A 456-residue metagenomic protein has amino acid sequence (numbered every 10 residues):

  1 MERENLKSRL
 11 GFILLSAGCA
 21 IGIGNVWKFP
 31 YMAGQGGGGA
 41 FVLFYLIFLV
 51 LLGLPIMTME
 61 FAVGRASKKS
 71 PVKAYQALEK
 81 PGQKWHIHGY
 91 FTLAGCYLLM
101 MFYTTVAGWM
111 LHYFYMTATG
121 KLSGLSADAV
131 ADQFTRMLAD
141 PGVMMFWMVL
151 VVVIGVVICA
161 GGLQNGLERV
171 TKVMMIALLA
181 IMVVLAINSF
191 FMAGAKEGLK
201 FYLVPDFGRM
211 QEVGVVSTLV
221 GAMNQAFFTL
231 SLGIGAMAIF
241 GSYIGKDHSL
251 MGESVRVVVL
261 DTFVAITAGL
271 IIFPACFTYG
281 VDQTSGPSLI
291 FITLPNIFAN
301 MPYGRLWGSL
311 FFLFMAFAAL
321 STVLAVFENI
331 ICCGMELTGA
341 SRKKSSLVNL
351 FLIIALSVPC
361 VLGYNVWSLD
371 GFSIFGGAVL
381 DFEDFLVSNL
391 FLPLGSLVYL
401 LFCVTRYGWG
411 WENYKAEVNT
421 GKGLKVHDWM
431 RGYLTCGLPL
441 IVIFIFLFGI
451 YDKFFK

Functional and structural regions predicted by a protein language model:
M1-W27, I56-F61, R65-L78, G82-I87 (+2 more regions): Membrane-interface "cap" regions at the ends of multi-pass membrane proteins
E2-L6, L10, E168, K172-L320 (+3 more regions): Membrane-embedded translocation segments of transport machinery
R3, K73, A107-A139, Y243-D247 (+6 more regions): Helix-loop-helix connectors at the membrane interface of multi-pass transporters/channels
R3-E4, M32-G36, A66-F91, T104-Q164 (+5 more regions): Inter-helical loop and helix-membrane interface segments of multi-pass membrane transporters/permeases
E4, G34-M59, V143-M144, F391-S396: Extracellular loop-to-transmembrane helix junctions
N5, G11-I13, C19, M145-F146 (+5 more regions): Loop-to-transmembrane helix boundary motifs in multi-pass membrane proteins
G11-F48, E197, G235-G241, M251-V255 (+1 more regions): Transmembrane helix-boundary motif of multi-pass solute transporters/channels
H88-L93, T338-L350, F382-V442: C-terminal membrane-solvent junction of multi-pass transporters and transport-like membrane proteins
